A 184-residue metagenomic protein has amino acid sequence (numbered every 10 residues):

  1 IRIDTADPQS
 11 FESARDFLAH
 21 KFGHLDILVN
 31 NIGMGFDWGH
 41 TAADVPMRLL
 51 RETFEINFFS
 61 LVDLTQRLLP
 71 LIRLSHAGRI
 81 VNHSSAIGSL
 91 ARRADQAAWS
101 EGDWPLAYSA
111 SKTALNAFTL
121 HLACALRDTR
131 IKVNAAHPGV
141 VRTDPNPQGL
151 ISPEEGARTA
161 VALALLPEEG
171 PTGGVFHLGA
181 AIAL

Functional and structural regions predicted by a protein language model:
R2-S13: The beta1-alpha1 cofactor-binding region of Rossmann-like NAD(H)/NADP(H)-dependent oxidoreductases
A6, G35-D37, A86-G88, V141-R142 (+1 more regions): Conserved sequence/active-site signature of Rossmann-fold short-chain dehydrogenase/reductase
F17-N30, F36-W38: A glycine-rich helix->loop->beta "capping" turn within Rossmann-like NAD(P)(H)-dependent oxidoreductase domains
N30-N31, R79-S85, K132-H137: Structural signature of the Rossmann-like NAD(P)-dependent dehydrogenase/reductase core
M34-F54, R73-R127: Catalytic loop of short-chain dehydrogenase/reductase
T65-Q66, L120: A short, exposed helix-loop element centered on a Lys and neighboring polar residues
T113, D128, A135-A136, T143 (+1 more regions): C-terminal helical subdomain
